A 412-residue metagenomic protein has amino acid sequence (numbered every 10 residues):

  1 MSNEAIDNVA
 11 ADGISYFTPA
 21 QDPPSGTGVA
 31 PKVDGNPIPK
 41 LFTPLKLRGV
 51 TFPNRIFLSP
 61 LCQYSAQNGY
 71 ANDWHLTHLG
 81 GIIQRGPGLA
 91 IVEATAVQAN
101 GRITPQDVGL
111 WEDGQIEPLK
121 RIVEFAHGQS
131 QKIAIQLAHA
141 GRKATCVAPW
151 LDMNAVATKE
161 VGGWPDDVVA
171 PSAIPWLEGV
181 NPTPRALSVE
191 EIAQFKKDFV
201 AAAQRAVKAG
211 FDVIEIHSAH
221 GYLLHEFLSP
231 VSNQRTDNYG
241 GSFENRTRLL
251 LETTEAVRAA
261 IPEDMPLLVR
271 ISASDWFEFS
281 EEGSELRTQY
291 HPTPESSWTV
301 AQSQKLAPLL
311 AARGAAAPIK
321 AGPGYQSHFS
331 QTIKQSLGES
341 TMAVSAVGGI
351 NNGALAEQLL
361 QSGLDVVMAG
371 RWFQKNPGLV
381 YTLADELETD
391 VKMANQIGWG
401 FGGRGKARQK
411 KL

Functional and structural regions predicted by a protein language model:
M1-L412: Flavin-dependent oxidoreductase catalytic cores
